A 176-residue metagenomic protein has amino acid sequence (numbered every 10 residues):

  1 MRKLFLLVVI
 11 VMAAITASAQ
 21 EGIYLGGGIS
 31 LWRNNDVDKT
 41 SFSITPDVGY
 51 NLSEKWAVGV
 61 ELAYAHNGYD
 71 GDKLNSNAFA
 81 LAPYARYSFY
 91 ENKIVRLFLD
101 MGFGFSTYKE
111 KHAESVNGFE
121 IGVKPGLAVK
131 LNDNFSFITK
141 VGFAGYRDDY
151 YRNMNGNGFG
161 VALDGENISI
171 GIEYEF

Functional and structural regions predicted by a protein language model:
M1-G22: Cleavable N-terminal export/targeting peptides
G22, I29-L31, F42, D47-K124 (+3 more regions): Gram-negative (and chloroplast) outer-membrane scaffold detector with strong preference for beta-barrel transmembrane
R33-D36: Short, solvent-exposed loop/turn elements at domain surfaces
Y108, R147-Y150: Short acidic/His/Gly/Ser-rich catalytic and metal-binding motifs that mark active-site loops of diverse hydrolases
K140, D149-Y151, N155-N157: Outer-membrane beta-barrel porins/channels
N157-E166: Individual transmembrane alpha-helices with interfacial aromatic-anchor signatures
